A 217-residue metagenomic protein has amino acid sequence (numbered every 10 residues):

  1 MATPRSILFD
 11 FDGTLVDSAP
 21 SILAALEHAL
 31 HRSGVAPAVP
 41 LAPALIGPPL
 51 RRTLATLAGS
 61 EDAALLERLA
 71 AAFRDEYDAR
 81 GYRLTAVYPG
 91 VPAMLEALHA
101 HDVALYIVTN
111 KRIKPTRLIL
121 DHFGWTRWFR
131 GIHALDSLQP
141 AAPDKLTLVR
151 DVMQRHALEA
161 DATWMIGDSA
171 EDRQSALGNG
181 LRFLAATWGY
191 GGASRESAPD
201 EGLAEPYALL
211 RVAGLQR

Functional and structural regions predicted by a protein language model:
M1-P4, R117-R217: Asp-based, Mg2+/Mn2+-dependent phosphohydrolase catalytic module
A2-F11, L15-A93, H99-H101, K114: N-terminal helical cap/lid subdomain that shapes the substrate entry/recognition surface in HAD-like hydrolases
L8, L15, L105, M165 (+1 more regions): Conserved SAM-binding loop
D17, I107-T109, A185: Hydrophobic residues in well-ordered beta-strands that form the structural core
A19, K111-R112, S169, P206: Helix N-cap/beta->alpha junction signal
E27, H31-S33, T53-S60, L84 (+5 more regions): Substrate-recognition/cap helix-loop segment adjacent to the acidic, metal-dependent catalytic center of Asp-based
L45, V108-N110, I166: Structural motif
